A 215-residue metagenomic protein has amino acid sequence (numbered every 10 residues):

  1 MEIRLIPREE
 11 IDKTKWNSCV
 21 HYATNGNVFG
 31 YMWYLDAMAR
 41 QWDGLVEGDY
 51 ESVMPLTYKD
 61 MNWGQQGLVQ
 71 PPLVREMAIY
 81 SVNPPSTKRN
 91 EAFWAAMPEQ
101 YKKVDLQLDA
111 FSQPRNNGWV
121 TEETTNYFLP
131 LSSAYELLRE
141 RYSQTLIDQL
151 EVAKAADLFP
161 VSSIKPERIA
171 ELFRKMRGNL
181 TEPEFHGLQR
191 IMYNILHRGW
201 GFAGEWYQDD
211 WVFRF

Functional and structural regions predicted by a protein language model:
E2-D49, M54-G64, D109-F215: A conserved beta-strand-loop-helix scaffold within acyl/acetyltransferase catalytic domains
M61-T121: Acyl-donor binding region in acyl/amide transferases
